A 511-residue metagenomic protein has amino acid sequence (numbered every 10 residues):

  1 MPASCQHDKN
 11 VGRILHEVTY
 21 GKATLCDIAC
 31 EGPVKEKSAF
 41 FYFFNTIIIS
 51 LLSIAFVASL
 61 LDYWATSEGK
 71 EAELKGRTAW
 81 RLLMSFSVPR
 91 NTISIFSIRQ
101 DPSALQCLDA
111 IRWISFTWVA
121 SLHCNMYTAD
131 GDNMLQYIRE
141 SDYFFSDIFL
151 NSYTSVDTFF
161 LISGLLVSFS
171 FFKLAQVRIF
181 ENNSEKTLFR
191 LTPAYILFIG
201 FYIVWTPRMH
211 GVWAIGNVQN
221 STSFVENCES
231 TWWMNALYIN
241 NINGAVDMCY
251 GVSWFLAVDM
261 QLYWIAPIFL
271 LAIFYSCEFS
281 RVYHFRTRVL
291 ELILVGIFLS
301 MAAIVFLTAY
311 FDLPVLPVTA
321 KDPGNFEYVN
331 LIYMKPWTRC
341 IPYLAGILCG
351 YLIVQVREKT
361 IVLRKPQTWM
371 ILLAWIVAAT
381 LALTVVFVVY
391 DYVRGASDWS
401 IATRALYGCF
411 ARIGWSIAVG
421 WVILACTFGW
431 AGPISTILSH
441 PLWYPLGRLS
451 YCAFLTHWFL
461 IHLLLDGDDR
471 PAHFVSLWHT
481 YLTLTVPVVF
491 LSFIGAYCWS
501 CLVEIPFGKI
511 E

Functional and structural regions predicted by a protein language model:
M1, A175, S230-W254, I265-S416 (+1 more regions): Aromatic-enriched alpha-helical transmembrane segments of multi-pass intramembrane proteins
M1-A110, S115, L122-V156, F160-S163 (+12 more regions): Exoplasmic/lumenal regions adjacent to the first transmembrane segment of eukaryotic integral membrane proteins across
S50-I54, I114-L122, R190-W205, V295-A303 (+2 more regions): Hydrophobic alpha-helical membrane-insertion segments
S50-L51, K335-C349, M370-I505: Alpha-helical transmembrane segments of multi-pass integral membrane proteins
S53, L60, T117, I196 (+13 more regions): Generic alpha-helical transmembrane segments of integral inner-membrane proteins, especially permease/transport modules
V57-W113, F169-P193, W264-G296, L348-T380 (+2 more regions): Helix-loop boundary elements of multi-pass alpha-helical membrane proteins
P89, L135-F145, T222-D247: Extracytosolic (periplasmic/ER-lumenal) interhelical loops and adjacent juxtamembrane/interface segments of multi-pass
L122-Y127, S163-F172, Y202, L262-C277 (+2 more regions): Membrane-interfacial alpha-helical segments at the cytosolic side of multi-pass membrane proteins
